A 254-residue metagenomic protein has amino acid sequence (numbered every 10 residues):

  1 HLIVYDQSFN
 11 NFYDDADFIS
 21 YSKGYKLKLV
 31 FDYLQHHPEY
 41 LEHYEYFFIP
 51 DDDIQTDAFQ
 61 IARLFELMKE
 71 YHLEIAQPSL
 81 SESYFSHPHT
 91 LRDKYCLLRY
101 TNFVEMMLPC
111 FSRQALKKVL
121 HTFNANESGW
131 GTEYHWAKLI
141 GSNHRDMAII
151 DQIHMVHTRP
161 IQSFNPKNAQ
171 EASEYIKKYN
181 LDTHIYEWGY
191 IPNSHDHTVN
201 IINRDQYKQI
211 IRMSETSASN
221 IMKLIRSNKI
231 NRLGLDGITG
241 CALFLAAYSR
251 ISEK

Functional and structural regions predicted by a protein language model:
L2-E45: Active-site-proximal specificity loops/subdomain of glycosyltransferases
D6-S8, S79-Y84, I153-H154: Short beta-alpha junction loops
N10-N11, D57, Y84-H87, K138 (+2 more regions): Short catalytic/ligand-binding loop motif for oxyanion handling, primarily in non-cytosolic enzymes, centered on
F18-S20, R92-C96, N165-N168: Short, hinge-like loop/turn segments at secondary-structure boundaries
Y46, T56-S142: Conserved catalytic core of nucleotide-sugar-dependent glycosyltransferases
N126-Y207: C-terminal catalytic/acceptor-binding lobe
I201-G237, L243-S252: Low-complexity, Ser/Thr/Pro/Gly-enriched N-terminal "stalk/linker" regions
